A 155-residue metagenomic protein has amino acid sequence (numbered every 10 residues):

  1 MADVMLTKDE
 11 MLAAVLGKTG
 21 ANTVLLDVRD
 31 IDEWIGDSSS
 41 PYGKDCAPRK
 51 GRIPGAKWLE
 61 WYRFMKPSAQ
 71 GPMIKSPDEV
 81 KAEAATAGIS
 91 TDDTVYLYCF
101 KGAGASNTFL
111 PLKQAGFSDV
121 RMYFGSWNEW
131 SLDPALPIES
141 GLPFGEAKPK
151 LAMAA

Functional and structural regions predicted by a protein language model:
M1-V24, V28-A155: Rhodanese-like catalytic fold shared by cysteine-dependent sulfurtransferases and DSP/PTP-type phosphatases
